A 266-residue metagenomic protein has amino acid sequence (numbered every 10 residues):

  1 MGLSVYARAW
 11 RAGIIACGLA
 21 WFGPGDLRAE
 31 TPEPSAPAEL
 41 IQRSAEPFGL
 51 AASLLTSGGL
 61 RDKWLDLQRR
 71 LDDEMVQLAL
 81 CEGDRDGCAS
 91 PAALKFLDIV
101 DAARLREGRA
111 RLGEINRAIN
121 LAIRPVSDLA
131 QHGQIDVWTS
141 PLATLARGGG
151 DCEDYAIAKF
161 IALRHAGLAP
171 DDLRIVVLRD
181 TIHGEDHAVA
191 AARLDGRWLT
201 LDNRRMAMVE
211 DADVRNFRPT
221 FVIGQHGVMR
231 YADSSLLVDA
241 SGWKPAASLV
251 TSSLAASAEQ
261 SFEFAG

Functional and structural regions predicted by a protein language model:
G2-Y6, G23-G266: A structural boundary/capping signal
R11-W21: Bacterial N-terminal signal peptides
